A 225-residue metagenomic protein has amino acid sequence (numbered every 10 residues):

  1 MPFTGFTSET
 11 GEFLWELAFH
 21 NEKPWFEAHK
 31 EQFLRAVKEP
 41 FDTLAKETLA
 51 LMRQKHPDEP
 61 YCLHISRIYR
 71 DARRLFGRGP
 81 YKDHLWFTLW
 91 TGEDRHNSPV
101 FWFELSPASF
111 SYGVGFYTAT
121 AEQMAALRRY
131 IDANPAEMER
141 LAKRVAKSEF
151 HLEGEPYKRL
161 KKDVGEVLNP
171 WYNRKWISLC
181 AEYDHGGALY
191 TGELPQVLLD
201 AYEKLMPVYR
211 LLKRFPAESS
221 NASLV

Functional and structural regions predicted by a protein language model:
P2-E16, A45, I131, A136 (+1 more regions): Long, solvent-exposed, polar/charged low-complexity segments
E12-F13, H29-Q32, G113, A126-L127 (+2 more regions): Short, hydrophobic/aromatic alpha-helical segments in well-folded domains
W15-I68: Active-site acidic/histidine clusters and adjacent loop/turn architecture that either coordinate catalytic ions
K30-V37, F116, L127-I131, Y190-L194: Short histidine-centered catalytic/ligand-binding loop motif
T48-E59, V145, L211-N221: Surface-exposed helix-capping loop/turn segments at secondary-structure junctions
Q54-Y81, L85, E149-K162: A short, surface-exposed loop/turn module that caps and links secondary-structure elements
R73-D132: Aromatic- and glycine-enriched beta-alpha-beta binding-site module
P107-R159, D163: Compact, glycine/acidic-enriched structural inserts
